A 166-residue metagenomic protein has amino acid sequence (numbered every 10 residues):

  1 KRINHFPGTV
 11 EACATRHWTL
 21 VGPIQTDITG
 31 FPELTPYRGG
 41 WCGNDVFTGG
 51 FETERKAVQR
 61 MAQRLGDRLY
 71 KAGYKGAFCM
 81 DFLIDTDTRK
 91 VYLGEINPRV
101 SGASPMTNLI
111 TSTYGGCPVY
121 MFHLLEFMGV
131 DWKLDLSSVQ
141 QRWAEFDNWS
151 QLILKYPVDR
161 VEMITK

Functional and structural regions predicted by a protein language model:
K1-E33, I84-Y92, F146-D159, I164-T165: Phosphate-binding site of ATP-dependent enzymes
N4-P7, A12-R64, N97-F122: ATP-dependent carboxylate/phosphate-activation module, predominantly the ATP-grasp catalytic core and closely related
R60, L69, P98-I164: Active-site "cap" helix and flanking loop/linker of ATP-utilizing ligase/carboxylase catalytic domains
G66, Y70-Y74: Long hydrophobic segments that form regular secondary structure
K75-C79: Active-site-adjacent "lid" and substrate-binding segments of diverse enzymatic cores
D81, E95: Acidic active-site catalytic centers that drive phospho-/nucleotidyl reactions and related ester hydrolyses
